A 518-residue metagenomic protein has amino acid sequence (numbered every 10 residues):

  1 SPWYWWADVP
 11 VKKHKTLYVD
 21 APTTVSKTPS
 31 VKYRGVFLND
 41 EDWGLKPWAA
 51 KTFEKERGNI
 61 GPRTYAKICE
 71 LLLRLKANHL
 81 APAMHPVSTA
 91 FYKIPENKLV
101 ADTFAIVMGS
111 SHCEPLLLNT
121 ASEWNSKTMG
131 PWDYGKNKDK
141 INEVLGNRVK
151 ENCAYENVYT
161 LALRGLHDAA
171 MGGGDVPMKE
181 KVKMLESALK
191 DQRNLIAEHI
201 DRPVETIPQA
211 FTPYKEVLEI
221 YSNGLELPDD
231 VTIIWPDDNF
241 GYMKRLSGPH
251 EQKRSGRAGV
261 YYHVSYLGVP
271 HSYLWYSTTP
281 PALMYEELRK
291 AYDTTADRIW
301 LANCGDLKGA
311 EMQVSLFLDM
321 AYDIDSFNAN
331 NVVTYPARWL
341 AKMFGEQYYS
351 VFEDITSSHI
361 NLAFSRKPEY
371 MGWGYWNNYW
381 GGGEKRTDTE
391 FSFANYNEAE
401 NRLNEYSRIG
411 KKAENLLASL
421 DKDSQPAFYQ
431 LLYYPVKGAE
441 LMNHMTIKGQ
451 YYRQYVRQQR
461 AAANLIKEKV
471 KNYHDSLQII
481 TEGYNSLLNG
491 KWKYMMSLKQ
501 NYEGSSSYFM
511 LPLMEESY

Functional and structural regions predicted by a protein language model:
S1-G135, C153, A210-P213, L227-Y242 (+3 more regions): Feature activates predominantly on carbohydrate-active enzymes
V9-D20, V25, Y92, V100-D102 (+3 more regions): Gly/Pro-rich turn-and-neighbor structural signature
L45-K55, H79-A83, K127-P131, L166-K179 (+4 more regions): Glycine- and acidic
G58, V87, P131-K138, D175-V182 (+8 more regions): Hydrophobic alpha-helical scaffolding
C113-E114, P280-I360: Substrate-binding cleft of secreted/luminal carbohydrate-active enzymes
P115-A170, N331-P368: Electropositive, surface-exposed helix/loop patches at the edges of structured domains that serve as adaptable
A337-Y502: C-terminal non-catalytic alpha-helical accessory regions
E503-Y518: Charge-dense, extended regions
